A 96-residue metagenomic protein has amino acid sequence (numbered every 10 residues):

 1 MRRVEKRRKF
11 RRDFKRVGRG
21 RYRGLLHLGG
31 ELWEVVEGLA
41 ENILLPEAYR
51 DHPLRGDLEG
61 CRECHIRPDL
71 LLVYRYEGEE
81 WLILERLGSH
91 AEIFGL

Functional and structural regions predicted by a protein language model:
M1-P68, E77-I83, H90-L96: Basic, Lys/Arg-enriched alpha-helical interface segments
